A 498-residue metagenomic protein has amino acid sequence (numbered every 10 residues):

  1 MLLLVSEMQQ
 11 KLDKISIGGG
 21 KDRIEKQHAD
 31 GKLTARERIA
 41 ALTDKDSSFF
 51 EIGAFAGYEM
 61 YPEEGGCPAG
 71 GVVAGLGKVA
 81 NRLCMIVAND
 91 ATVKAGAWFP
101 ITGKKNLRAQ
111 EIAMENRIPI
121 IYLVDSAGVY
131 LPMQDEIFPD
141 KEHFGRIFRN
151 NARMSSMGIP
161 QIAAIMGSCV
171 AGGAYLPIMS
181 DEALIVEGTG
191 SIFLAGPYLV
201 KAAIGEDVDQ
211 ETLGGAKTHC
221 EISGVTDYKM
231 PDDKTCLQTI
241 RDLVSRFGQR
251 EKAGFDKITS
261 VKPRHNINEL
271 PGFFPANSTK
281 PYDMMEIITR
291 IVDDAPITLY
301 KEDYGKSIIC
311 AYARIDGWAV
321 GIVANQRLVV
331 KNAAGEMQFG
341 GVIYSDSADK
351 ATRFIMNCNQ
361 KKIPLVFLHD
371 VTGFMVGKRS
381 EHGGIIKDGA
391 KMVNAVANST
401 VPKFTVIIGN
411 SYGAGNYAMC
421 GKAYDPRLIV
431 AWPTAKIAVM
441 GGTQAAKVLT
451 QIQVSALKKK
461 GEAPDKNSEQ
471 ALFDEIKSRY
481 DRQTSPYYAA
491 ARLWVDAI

Functional and structural regions predicted by a protein language model:
M1-I498: Ligand-binding clefts of soluble mixed alpha/beta catalytic domains
